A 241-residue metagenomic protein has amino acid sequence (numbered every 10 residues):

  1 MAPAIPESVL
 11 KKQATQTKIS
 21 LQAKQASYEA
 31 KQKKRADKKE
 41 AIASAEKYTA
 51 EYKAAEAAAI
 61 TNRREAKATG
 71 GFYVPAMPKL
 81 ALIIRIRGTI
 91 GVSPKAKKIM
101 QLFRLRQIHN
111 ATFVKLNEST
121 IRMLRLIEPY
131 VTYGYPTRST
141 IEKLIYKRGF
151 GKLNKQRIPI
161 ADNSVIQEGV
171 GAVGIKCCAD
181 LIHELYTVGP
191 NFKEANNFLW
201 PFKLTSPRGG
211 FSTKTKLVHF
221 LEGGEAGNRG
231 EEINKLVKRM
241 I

Functional and structural regions predicted by a protein language model:
A2-I241: Core subunits and conserved enzymes of cellular information-processing and envelope-translocation systems across
